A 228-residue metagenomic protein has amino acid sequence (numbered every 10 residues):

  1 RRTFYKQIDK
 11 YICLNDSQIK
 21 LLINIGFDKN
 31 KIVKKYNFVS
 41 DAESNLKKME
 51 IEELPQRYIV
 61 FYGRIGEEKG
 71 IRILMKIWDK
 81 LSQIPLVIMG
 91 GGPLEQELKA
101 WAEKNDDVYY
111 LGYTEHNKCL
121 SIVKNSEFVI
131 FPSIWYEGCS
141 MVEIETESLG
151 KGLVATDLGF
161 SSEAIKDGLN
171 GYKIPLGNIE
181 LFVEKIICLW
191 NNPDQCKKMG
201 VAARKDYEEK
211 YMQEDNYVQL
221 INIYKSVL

Functional and structural regions predicted by a protein language model:
R1-L46: Donor nucleotide-sugar binding/catalytic pocket of nucleotide-sugar-dependent glycosyltransferases
R57, F61-K80, P93-E97, E180: A conserved mid-protein helix/loop that constitutes part of the nucleotide-sugar donor-binding site
Q96-N117: Nucleotide-activated donor-binding/catalytic signature segment of Leloir-type glycosyltransferases, i.e., the conserved
Y113-T114, I122-S126: Short alpha-helical donor nucleotide-sugar binding micro-motif in glycosyltransferases
K124-G138, K151: Acidic donor-binding loop of glycosyltransferase active sites
E143, G152-A155, I165: Short hydrophobic beta-strand element within catalytic cores of glycosyltransferases and related nucleotide-activated
D167-G168, Y172-I179, C188-P193: Conserved acidic donor-binding segment of nucleotide-sugar-dependent glycosyltransferases
L181, C188, Q195-K210, N216-N222: A short, well-ordered alpha-helix in the C-terminal region of glycosyltransferases
